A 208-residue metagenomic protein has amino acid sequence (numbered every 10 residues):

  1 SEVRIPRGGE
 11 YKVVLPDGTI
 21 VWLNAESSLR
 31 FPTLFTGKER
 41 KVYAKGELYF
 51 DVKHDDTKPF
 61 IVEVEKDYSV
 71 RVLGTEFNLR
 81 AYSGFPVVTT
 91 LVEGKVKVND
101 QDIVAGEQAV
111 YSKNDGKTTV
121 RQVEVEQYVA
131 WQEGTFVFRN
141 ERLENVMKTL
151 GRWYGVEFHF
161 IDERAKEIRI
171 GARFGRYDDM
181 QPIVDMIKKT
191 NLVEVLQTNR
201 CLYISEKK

Functional and structural regions predicted by a protein language model:
S1-K208: A residue-level detector for the "anchor" residue at the start of short, highly conserved motifs
